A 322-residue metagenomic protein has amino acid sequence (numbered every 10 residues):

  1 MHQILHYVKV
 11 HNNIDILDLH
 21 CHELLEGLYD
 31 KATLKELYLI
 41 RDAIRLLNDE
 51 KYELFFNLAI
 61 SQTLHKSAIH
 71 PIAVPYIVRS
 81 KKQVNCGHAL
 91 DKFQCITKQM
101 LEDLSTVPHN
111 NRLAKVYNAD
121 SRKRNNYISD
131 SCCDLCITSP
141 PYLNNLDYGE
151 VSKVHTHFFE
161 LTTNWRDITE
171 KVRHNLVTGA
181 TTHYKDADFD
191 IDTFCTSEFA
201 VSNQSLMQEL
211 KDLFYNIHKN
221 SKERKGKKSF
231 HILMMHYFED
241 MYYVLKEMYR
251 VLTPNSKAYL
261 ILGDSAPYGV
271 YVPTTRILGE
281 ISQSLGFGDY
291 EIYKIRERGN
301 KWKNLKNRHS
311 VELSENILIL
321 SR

Functional and structural regions predicted by a protein language model:
M1-A43, V154-T196: Conserved phosphoryl-transfer catalytic core
M1-K9, K92-G179, G263-R296, N316 (+1 more regions): Conserved S-adenosyl-L-methionine
H20-L28, K228-E239, L262, A266-R276: Acceptor-substrate binding/catalytic loop of class I
D30, L34-T138, L143-K153, D212-Y215 (+1 more regions): SAM-dependent nucleic-acid methyltransferase catalytic core
F55-A59, S67, T169-K225: Extended, charge-rich helix/loop segments that form flexible, surface "patches" used to engage negatively charged
L161-W165, L252-K257: Short glycine-dipeptide loop
Y242-P254: A short glycine-rich, Lys/Arg-flanked "PGG" loop and its adjoining helix->strand segment in the class I
T253, N307-R322: Core SAM-dependent methyltransferase catalytic element
